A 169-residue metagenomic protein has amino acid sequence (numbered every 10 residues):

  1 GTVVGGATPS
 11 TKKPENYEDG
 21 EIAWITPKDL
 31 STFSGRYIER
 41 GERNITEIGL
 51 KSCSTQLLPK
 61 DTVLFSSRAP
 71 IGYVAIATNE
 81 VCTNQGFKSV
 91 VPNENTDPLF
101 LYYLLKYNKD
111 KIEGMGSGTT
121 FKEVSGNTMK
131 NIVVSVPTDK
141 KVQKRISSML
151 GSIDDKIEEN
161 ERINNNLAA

Functional and structural regions predicted by a protein language model:
G1-T8, D19, N131, S135-A169: Non-catalytic DNA-recognition/assembly elements of restriction-modification systems
G1-V134: DNA target-recognition domains and sequence-specific DNA-contacting regions of bacterial/archaeal
